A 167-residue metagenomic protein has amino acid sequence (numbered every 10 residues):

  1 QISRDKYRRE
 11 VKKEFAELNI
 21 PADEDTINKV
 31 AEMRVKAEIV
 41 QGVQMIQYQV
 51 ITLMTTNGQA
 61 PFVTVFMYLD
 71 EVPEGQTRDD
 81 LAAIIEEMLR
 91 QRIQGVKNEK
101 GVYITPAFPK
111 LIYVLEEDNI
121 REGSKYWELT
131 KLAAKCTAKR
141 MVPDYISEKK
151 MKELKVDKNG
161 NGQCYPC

Functional and structural regions predicted by a protein language model:
Q1-C167: Conserved catalytic cores of very large enzyme subunits
